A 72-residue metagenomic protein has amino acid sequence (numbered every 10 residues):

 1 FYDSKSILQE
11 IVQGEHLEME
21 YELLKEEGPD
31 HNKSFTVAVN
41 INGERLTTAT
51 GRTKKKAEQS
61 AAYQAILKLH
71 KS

Functional and structural regions predicted by a protein language model:
F1-S72: Double-stranded RNA-binding/processing signature
